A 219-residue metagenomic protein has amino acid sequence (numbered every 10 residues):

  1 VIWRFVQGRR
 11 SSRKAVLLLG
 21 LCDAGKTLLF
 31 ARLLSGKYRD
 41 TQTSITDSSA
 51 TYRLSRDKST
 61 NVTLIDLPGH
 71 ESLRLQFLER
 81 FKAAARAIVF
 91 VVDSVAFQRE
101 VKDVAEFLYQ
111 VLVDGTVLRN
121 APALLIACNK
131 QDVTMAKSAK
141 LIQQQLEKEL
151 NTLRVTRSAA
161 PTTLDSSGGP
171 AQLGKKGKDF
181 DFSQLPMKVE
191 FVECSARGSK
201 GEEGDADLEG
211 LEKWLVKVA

Functional and structural regions predicted by a protein language model:
V1-V62: Conserved G1/Walker A P-loop phosphate-binding module
I2-R4, G36-Y38, S48-A50, R74-L78 (+2 more regions): Eukaryotic intrinsically disordered and solvent-exposed regulatory patches
R13-V16, S49-T51, S59-L64, A85-V89 (+2 more regions): Beta-strand-rich binding-surface signature of beta-sandwich/beta-barrel folds used to engage anionic ligands
F30-L34, I45, L67, Q76-R80 (+3 more regions): Short coil/turn segments at secondary-structure boundaries
F30-L34, P68, K82, R86 (+5 more regions): Amphipathic alpha-helical interaction motifs in eukaryotic regulatory proteins
R56-F77: Switch II (G3) loop of P-loop NTPases
R74-V101, A105-L118, L124-C128: Inter-motif core of Ras-like GTPase G domains
V95, Y109-A219: Conserved GTP-binding G-domain of TRAFAC-class P-loop NTPases and closely related GTPase folds
